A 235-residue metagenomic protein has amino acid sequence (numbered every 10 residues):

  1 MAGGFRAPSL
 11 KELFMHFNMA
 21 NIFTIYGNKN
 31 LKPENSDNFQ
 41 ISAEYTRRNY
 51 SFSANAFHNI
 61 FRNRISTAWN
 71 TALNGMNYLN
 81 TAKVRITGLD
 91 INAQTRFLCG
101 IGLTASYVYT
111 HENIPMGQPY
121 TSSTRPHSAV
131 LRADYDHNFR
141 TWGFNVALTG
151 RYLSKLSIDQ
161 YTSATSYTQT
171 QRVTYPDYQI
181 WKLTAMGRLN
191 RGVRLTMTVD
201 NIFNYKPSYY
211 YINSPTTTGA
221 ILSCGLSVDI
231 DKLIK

Functional and structural regions predicted by a protein language model:
M1-F39, A56-N77, R151-A164, N204-T217: Surface-exposed extracellular loop regions of Gram-negative outer-membrane beta-barrel proteins, predominantly
M1-G3, E12, A43-Y45, A54-H58 (+4 more regions): Transmembrane beta-barrel strands of outer-membrane/channel proteins
N28-K32, N77-A82, M116-S122, T170-T174 (+1 more regions): Outer-membrane beta-barrel domain signature
N35-F39, T46-R48, K83-T87, P119 (+3 more regions): Residues that define the transmembrane beta-barrel architecture of outer-membrane proteins
I41-Y45, I91-T95, A105, L131-Y135 (+4 more regions): Residues on the lipid-exposed face of transmembrane beta-strands in outer-membrane beta-barrel proteins
N49-F52, C99-L103, F139-V146, R191-L195 (+1 more regions): Repeated loop/turn-to-beta-strand initiation elements of outer-membrane beta-barrel proteins
F57-F61, N77-Y161, F203: Gram-negative outer-membrane beta-barrel transporters
T217-K235: Outer-membrane beta-barrel "beta-signal"
